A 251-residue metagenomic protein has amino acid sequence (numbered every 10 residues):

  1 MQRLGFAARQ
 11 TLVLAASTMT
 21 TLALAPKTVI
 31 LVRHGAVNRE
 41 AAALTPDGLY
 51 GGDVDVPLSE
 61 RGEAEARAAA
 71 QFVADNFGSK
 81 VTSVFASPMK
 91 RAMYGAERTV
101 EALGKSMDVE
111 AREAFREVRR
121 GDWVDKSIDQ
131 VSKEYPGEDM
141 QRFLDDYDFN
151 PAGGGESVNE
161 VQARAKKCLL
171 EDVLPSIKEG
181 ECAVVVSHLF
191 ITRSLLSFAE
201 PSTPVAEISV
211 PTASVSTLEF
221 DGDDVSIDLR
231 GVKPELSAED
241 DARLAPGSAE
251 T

Functional and structural regions predicted by a protein language model:
Q2-L12: Bacterial N-terminal signal peptides that target proteins for export
V13-T28, P46, A69, K105 (+4 more regions): Acidic, low-complexity terminal tails and accessory targeting/binding regions of phosphate-metabolizing enzymes
L24-S106, Q162-A165: Active-site-proximal alpha-helix that buttresses catalytic centers in soluble enzyme cores
N38, A42, V56-P57, E101-K167 (+3 more regions): Phosphate-handling substructures
N38, R91-M93, E117-V118, I191-R193: Short, active-site-adjacent cap segments at secondary-structure transitions
N76-K80, D172-E181: Glycine-rich phosphate-binding loop signature in dinucleotide/nucleotide-binding domains
K80-V84, A183, A206: Short active-site oxyanion
A86-M89, A114, E181-F190: Short, well-ordered beta-to-alpha junction loops that form the rim of enzyme active sites and present histidine/acidic
